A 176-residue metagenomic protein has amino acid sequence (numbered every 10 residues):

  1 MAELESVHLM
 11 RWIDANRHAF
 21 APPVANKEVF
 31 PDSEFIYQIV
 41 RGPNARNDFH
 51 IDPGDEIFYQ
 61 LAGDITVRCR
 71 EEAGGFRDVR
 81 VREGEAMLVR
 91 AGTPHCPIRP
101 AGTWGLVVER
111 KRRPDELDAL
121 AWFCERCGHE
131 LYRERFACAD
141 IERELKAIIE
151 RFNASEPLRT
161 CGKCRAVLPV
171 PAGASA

Functional and structural regions predicted by a protein language model:
M1-R41, R46-N47, L145-A176: A short, N-terminal "cap"/entry segment at the start of jelly-roll beta-barrel domains of the cupin/DSBH fold
Y37, D48-H50, D55-Q60, D78-V79 (+2 more regions): His/acidic/aromatic-lined binding-pocket segments of jelly-roll/cupin-type domains and related regulatory beta-sandwich
V40, I51-E71, G105-V108: Short, conserved beta-strand element in jelly-roll/cupin
V40, V79-A101, E109-R110: Conserved metal-binding segment of the jelly-roll/cupin
F58, W122-E125, R159-G162: Cys/His-enriched microdomains
G63, E125-G128, C164: Short Cys/His-rich metal-coordination motifs, predominantly Zn2+-binding knuckles/fingers
K111-L120, I148-E156: Short, flexible, mixed-charge glycine/proline-rich loop motifs that serve as phosphate/nucleic-acid-contacting
G128-R133, V167-L168: Cys/His-rich microdomains that often coordinate metals
